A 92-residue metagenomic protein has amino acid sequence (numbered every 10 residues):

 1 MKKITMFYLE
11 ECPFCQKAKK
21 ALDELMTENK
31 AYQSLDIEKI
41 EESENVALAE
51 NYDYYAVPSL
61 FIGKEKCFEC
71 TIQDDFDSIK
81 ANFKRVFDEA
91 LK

Functional and structural regions predicted by a protein language model:
M1-E28: Local sequence-structure signature of Cys/Sec-based thiol-disulfide redox active-site neighborhoods
I4-M6, I37, L60, F83: Hydrophobic beta-strand residues in large extracellular and virion-surface proteins
Y8, Y32-V46: Thiol-based oxidoreductase modules, predominantly thioredoxin-like and allied folds used for disulfide exchange
P13, E44, D74: Short alpha-helical
M26-Y32, L91: Alpha-helix termini
A49: A hydrophobic alpha-helix adjacent to the NAD(P)-binding/active-site core of NAD(P)-dependent oxidoreductases, strongly
Y52-I62: Structural micro-motif
I62-K92: Non-catalytic, surface beta->alpha helical segment in thiol-disulfide oxidoreductase systems
